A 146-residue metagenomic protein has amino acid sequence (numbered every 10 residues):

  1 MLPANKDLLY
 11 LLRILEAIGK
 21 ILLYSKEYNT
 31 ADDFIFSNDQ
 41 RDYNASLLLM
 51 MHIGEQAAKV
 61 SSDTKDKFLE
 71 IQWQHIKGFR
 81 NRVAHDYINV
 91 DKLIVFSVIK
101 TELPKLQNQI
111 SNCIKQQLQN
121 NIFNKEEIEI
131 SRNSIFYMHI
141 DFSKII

Functional and structural regions predicted by a protein language model:
M1-I146: Solvent-exposed interaction patches of small proteins and small membrane subunits
